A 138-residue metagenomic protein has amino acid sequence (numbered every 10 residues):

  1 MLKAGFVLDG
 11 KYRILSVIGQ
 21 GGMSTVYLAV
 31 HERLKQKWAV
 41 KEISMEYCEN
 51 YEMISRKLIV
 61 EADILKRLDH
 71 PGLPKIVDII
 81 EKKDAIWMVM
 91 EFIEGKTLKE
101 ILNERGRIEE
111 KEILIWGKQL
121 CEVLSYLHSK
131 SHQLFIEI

Functional and structural regions predicted by a protein language model:
L15-G21, V26: Protein kinase glycine-rich loop
G19, V60, D69-G72: Flexible N-lobe loop architecture of eukaryotic-like protein kinase catalytic domains
V30-W38: Conserved N-lobe loop of protein kinases adjacent to the ATP-binding glycine-rich P-loop
S44-R67: AlphaC helix of the eukaryotic protein kinase fold
I79: Activation-segment/catalytic-loop signature of the eukaryotic protein kinase fold
K83-T97, I101: Conserved short submotifs of the Hanks-type protein kinase catalytic core that shape the nucleotide-binding pocket
W116-G117: Activation segment signature within eukaryotic-like protein kinase domains
L120-I138: Protein kinase catalytic-loop region centered on the HRD/HxD motif
